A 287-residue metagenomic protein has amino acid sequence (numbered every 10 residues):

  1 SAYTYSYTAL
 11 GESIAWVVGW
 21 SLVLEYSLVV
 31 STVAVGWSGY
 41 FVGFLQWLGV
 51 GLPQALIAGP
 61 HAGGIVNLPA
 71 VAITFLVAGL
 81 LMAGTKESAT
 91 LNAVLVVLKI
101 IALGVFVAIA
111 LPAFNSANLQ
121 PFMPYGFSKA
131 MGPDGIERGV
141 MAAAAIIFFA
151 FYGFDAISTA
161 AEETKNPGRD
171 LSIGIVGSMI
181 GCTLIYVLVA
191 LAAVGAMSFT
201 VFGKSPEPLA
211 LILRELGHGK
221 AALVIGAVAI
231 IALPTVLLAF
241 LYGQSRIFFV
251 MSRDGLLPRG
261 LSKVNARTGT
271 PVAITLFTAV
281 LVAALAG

Functional and structural regions predicted by a protein language model:
S1-T74, G79, I230-V250: Hydrophobic transmembrane alpha-helices that form the core helical bundles of multi-pass secondary transporters
S1-T8, T90-V96, T159-I173, L211-R214 (+2 more regions): Short amphipathic alpha-helical coupling elements at transmembrane boundaries
G11-L24, P69-I73, G132-I147, R214-L238 (+1 more regions): Select transmembrane alpha-helical segments in multipass membrane proteins
E12, G63-V71, K165-Y186, G203 (+2 more regions): Loop-to-transmembrane helix boundary motifs in multi-pass membrane proteins
V17, S21, A72-L98, E162-E163 (+1 more regions): Membrane-water interface regions at transmembrane-helix termini and the short interhelical loops of multi-pass membrane
S21-G36, I146, F151-K165, Y186 (+1 more regions): Membrane-helix boundary/coupling elements in multi-pass transport proteins
G49-L68, V97-A227: Helix-loop-helix junctions that connect adjacent transmembrane segments in multi-pass membrane transporters
A78-G79, V107, A190-L191, I230 (+1 more regions): Alpha-helical transmembrane segments of multipass membrane proteins
